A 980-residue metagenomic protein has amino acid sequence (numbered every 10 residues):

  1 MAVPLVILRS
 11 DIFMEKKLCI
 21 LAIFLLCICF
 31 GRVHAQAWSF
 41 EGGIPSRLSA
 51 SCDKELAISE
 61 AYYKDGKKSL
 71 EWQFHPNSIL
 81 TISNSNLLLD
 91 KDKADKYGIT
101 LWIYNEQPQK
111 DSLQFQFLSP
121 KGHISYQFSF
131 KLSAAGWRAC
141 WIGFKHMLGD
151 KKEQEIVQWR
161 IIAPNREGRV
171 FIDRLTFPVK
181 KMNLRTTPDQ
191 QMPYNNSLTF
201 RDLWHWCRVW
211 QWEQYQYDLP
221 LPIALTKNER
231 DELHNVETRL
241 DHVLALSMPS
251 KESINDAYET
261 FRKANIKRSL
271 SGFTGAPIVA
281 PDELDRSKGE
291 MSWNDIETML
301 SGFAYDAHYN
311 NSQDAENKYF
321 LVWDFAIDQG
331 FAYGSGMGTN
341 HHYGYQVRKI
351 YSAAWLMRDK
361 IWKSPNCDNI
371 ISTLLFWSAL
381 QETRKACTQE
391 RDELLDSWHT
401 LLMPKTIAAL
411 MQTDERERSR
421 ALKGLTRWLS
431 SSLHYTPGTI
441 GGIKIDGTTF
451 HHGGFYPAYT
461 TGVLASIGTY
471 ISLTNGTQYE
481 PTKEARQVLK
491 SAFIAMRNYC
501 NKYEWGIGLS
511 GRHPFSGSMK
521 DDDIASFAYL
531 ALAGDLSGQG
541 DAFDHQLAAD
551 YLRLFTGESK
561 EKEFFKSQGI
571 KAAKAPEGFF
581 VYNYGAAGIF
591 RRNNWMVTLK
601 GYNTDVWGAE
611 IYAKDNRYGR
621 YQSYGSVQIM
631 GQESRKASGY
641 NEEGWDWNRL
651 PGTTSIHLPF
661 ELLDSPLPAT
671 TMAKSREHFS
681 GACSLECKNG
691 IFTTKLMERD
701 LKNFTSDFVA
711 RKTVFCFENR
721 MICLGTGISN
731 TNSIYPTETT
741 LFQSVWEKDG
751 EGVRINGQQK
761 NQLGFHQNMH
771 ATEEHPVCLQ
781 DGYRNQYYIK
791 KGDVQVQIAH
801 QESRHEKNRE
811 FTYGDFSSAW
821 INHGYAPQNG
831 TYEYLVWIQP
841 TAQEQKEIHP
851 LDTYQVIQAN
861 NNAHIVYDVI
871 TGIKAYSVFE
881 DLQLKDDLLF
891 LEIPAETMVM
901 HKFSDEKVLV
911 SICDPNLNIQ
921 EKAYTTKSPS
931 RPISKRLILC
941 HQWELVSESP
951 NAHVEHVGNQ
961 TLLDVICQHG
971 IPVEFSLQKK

Functional and structural regions predicted by a protein language model:
M1-Q36: Bacterial Sec-dependent N-terminal signal peptides
H34-D53: Extracellular carbohydrate-recognition regions
I58-I79: Short carbohydrate-recognition loop motifs
W72-G149, R166-G168: Extracellular ligand-binding interfaces
I142, W159, D173-F177, Y834: Extracellular beta-strand elements of beta-rich domains used for carbohydrate recognition/degradation or cell-matrix
K151-Q154, A163-P178, L184-P188: Extracellular carbohydrate recognition
T226, R230-K520: Aromatic-lined, polymer-binding surfaces characteristic of secreted/periplasmic polysaccharide-degrading enzymes
Y470-L909, C913-Q942, H969-I971: Extended polysaccharide-engagement surfaces of secreted carbohydrate-active enzymes
